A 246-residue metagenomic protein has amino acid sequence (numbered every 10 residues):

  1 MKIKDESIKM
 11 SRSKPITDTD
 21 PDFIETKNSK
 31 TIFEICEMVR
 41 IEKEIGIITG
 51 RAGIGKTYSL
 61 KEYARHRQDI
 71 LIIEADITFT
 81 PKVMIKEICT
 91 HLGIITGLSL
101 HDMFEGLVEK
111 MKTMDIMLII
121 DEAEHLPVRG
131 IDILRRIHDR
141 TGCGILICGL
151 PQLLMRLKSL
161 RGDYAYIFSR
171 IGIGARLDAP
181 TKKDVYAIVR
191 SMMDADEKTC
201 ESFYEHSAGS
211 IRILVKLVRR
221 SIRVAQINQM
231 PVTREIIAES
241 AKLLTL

Functional and structural regions predicted by a protein language model:
M1-K27, T31-E34, G55-K61, A165-Y166 (+1 more regions): C-terminal alpha-helical "lid" subdomain
K2-S11, T80-E87, I94-G144, P180-I188 (+2 more regions): Mid-core helix/loop region of P-loop NTP-binding domains shared across ATPases and GTPases
C36-K43, M111: Phosphate-binding P-loop
R40-E62, D76: Walker A/P-loop nucleotide-binding motif
I45-A52, I137-Y164: Sensor-1/coupling segment of RecA-like P-loop NTPase cores
I45-I47, D69-I70, D115-M117, G144: Residue-level preference for the first positions of well-ordered beta-strands
R67-I77: Conserved catalytic segments around the Walker B and adjacent sensor/switch elements of P-loop NTPase domains
Q68-I70, L160-A179: A short helix-turn-beta junction within AAA+ P-loop NTPase domains corresponding to the substrate/partner-engaging
